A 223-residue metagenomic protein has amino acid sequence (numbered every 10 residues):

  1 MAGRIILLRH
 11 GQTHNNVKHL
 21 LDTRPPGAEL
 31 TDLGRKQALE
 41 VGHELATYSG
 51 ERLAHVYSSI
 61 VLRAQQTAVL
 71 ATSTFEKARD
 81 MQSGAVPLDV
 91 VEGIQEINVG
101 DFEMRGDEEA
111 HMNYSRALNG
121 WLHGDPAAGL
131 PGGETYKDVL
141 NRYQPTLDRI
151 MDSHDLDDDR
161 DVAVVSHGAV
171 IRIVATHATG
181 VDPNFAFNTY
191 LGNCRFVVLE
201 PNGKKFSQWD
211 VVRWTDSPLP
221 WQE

Functional and structural regions predicted by a protein language model:
M1-G3, I97-E109, D152, L156-R160 (+1 more regions): Acidic, low-complexity terminal tails and accessory targeting/binding regions of phosphate-metabolizing enzymes
G3, R9-M81, E134: Active-site-proximal alpha-helix that buttresses catalytic centers in soluble enzyme cores
T13, V170-I171: Short active-site segment of divalent metal-dependent hydrolases/proteases that encodes the spacing between
N15, E29, T74-Q144: Phosphate-handling substructures
L39-T47, L140, Q144-D155: Generic structural signal for well-ordered alpha-helical scaffold segments
G50-G93, A117-G120, E200-E223: Conserved histidine-centered catalytic loops in small-molecule metabolism enzymes
S58-S59, N141, V165-S166: Short beta-strand scaffold positions
L70, I173-H177: Active-site signature of alpha/beta-hydrolase-fold catalytic machinery across serine- and Asp/Cys-nucleophile hydrolases
